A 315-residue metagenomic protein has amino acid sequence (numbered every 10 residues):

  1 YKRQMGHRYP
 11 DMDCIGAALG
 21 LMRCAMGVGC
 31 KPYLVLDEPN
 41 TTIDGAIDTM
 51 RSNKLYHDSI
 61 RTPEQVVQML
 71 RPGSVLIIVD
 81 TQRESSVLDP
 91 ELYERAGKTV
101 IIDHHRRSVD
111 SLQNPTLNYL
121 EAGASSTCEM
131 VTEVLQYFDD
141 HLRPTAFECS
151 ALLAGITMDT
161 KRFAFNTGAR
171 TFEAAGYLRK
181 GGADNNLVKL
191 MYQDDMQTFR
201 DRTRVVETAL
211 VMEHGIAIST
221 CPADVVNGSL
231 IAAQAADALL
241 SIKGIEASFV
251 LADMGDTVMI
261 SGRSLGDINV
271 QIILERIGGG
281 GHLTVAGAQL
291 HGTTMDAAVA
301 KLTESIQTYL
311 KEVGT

Functional and structural regions predicted by a protein language model:
K2-Y9, C14-H57, E64-S74, L153 (+1 more regions): Hydrophobic helix-and-loop "lid/oligomerization" segment in the mid-to-C-terminal part of catalytic domains
I15-A17, G45-T49, D89-P90, S111-N114 (+1 more regions): Short acidic, glycine/serine/threonine-rich loops at helix termini
L21-M22, Y93-A96, L117-N118, A174: Glycine-rich, phosphate-binding/catalytic loops in enzymes
K54-S59, G97, P115, D140 (+1 more regions): A short helix-to-beta-strand connector/capping loop
S59-N114: Active-site cofactor/cluster-binding pocket
E64-V67, V87-E91, N118-E121, H141-R143 (+2 more regions): A generic local secondary-structure boundary/capping motif
T99-I101, T116-Y119, I216-I218, V250: Conserved beta-strand scaffold positions in the cores of enzyme catalytic domains, especially in NTP/NDP-utilizing
H104-A175: Short alpha-helices
